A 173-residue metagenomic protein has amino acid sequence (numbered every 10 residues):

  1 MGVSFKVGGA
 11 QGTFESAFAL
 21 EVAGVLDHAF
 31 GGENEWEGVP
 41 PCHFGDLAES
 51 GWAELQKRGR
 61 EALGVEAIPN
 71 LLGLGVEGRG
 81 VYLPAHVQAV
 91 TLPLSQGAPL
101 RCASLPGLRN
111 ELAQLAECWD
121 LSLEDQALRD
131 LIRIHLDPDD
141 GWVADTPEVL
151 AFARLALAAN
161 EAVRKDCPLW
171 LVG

Functional and structural regions predicted by a protein language model:
M1-K165, W170-G173: Acidic (Asp/Glu-rich) sequence patches and key acidic residues that form negatively charged surfaces used
